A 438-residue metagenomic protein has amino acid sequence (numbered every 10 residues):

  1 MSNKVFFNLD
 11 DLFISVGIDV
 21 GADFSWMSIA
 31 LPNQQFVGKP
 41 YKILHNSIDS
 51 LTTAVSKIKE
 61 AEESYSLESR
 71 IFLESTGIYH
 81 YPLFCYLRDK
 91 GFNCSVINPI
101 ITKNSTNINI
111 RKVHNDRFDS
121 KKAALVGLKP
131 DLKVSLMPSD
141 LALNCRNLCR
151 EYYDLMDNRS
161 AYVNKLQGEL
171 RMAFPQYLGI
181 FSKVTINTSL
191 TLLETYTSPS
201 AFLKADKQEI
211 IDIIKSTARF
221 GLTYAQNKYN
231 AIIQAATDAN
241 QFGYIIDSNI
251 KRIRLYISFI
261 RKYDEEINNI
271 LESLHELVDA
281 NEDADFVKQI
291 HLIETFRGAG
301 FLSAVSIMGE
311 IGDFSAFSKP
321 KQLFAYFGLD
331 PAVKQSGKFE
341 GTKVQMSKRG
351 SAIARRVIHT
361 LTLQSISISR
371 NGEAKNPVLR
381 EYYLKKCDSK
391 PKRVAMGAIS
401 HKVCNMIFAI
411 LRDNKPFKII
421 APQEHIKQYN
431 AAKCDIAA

Functional and structural regions predicted by a protein language model:
M1-A438: A detector of single, family-specific signature residues that are central to catalytic or substrate-handling motifs
